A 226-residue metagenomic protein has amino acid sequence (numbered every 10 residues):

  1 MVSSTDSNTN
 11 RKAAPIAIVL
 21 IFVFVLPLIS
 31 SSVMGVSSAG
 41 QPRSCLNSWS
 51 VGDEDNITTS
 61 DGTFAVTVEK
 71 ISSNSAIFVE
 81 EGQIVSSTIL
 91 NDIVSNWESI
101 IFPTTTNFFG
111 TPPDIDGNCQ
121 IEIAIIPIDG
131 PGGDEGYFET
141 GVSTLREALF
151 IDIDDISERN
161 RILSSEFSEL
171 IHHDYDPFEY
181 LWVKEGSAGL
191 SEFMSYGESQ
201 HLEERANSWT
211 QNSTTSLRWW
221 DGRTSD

Functional and structural regions predicted by a protein language model:
M1-A39: Secretory targeting signatures
V2, V33, S38, S50 (+4 more regions): Intrinsically disordered, low-complexity segments enriched in small/polar residues
N10-A14, I57, I156: A generic signature of intrinsically disordered, low-complexity regions enriched in glycine/proline and charged/polar
I21-V23, S48, T63, Y137 (+1 more regions): Intrinsic disorder/low-structure terminal segments
M34-V85: Acidic/polar low-complexity interaction segments
I71-L217: Juxtacatalytic substrate-recognition/specificity segment
G222-D226: Zinc-dependent metallohydrolase catalytic domains
